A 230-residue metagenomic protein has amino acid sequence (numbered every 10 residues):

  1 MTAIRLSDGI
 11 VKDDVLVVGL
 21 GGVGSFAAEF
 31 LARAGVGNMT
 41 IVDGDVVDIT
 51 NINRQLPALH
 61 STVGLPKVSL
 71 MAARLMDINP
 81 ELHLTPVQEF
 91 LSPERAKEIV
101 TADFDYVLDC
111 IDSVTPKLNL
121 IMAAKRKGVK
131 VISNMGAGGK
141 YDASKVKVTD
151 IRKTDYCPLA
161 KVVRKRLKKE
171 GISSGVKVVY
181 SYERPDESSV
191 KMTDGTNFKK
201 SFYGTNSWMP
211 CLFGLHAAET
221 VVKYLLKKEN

Functional and structural regions predicted by a protein language model:
M1-L16: N-terminal charged helix/coil linker that caps or initiates catalytic domains
V17-G19, V42: Conserved N-terminal Rossmann-fold NAD(P)-binding element of oxidoreductases
V23: Hydrophobic/small residue at the entry helix of a nucleotide-binding pocket
R33-N38, R126: Conserved S-adenosyl-L-methionine
V36, I41-N79: Glycine-rich phosphate-binding loop and adjoining beta1-alpha1-beta2 segment of Rossmann-like nucleotide-binding folds
T50-P57, K140-D150: Acidic/polar active-site rim loop that often engages polyanionic ligands
Q88-A96: Conserved SAM/SAH-binding loop
V100-D103, I111-P116, V131, K145-V148 (+1 more regions): Glycine-rich phosphate/adenylate-binding loop
